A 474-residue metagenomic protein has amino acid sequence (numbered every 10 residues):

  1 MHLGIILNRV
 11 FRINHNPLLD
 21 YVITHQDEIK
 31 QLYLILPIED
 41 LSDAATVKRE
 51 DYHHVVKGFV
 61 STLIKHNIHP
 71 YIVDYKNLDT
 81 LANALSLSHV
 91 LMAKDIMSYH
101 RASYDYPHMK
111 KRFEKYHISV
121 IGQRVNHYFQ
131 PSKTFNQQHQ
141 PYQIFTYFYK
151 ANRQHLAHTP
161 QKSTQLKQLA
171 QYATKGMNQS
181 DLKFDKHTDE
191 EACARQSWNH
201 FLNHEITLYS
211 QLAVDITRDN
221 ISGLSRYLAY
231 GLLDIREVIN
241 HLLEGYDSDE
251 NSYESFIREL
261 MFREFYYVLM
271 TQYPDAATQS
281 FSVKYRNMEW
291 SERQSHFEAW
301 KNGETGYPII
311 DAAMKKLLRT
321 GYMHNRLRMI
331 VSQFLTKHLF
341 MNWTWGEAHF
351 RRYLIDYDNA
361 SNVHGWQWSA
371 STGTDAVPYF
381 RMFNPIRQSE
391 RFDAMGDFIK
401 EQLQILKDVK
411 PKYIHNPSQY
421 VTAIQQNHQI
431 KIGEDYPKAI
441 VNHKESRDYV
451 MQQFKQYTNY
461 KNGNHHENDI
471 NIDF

Functional and structural regions predicted by a protein language model:
M1-P160, K444, D448-F474: Trp/Phe/Arg-rich N-terminal binding region typifying the photolyase-homology
Y52, E191, G303-G306: Generic alpha-helical segment signature
V55, Y104-D105, D219, S252 (+1 more regions): Residue-level preference for nonpolar/small residues embedded in alpha-helices
I118, H139-S280, K284, D393 (+1 more regions): Glycine/tryptophan-enriched, flexible segments
G223-K407: Active-site-proximal binding-pocket segments
